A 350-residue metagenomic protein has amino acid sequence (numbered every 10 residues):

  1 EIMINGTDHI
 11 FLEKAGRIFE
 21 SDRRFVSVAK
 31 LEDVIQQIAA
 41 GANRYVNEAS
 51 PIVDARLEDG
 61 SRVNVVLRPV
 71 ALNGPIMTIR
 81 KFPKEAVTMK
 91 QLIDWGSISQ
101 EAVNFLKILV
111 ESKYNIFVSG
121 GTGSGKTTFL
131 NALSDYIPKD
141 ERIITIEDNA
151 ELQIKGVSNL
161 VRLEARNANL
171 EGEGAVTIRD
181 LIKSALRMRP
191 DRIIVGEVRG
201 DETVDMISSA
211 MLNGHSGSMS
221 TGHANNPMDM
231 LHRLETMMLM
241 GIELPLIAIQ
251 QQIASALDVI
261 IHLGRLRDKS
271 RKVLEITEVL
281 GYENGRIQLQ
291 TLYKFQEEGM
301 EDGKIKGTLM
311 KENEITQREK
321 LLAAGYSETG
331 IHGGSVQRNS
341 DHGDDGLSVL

Functional and structural regions predicted by a protein language model:
I4, H9-S112: P-loop NTP-binding catalytic core
P83-D94, N131, D135-K183, M230-L234: P-loop NTPase switch/communication element
N115: Walker A (P-loop) ATP-phosphate-binding motif of ABC ATPase nucleotide-binding domains
V118: Hydrophobic anchor at the beta1->P-loop junction of P-loop NTPases
G123: Walker A (P-loop) phosphate-binding loop of P-loop NTPases
K126: Conserved lysine of the Walker
E147, I154-V157, A185-G281: Conserved P-loop NTPase nucleotide-binding/switch module
K269-L350: NTP-binding/hydrolysis catalytic cores, primarily Walker-type P-loop NTPases
